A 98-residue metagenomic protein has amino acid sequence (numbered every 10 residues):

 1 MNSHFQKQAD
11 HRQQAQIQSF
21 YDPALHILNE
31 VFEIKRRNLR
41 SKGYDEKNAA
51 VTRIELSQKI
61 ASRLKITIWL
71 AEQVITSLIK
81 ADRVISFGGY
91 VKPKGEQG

Functional and structural regions predicted by a protein language model:
M1-F5, K42-E46, I66, G88: Eukaryotic partner-binding/assembly regions in large regulatory complexes
M1-R36: Long, low-complexity, charged/polar intrinsically disordered regions in eukaryotic proteins
I27-E30, K59, S77: Charge-rich, solvent-exposed alpha-helical interaction surfaces
V31-I34, N38, R63, A81: Surface-exposed polar/charged interaction patches
L39-I60: Short acidic, hydrophobic short linear motifs in intrinsically disordered regions
K65-S77: Short amphipathic alpha-helical interaction segments
I79-G89: A short, conserved structural fragment
G89-G98: Short, cationic-aromatic polyanion-contact patches
